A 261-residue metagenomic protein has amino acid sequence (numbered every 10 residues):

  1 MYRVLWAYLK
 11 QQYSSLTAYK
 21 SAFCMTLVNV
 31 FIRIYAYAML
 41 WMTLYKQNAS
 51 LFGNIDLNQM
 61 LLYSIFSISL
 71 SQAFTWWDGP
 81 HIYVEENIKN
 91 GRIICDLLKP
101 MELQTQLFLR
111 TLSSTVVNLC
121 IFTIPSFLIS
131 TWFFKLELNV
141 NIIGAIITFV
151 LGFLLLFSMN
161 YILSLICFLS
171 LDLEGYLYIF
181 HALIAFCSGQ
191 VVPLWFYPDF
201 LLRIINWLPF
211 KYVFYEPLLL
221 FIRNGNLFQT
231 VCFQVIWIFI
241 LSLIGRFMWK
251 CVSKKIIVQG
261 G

Functional and structural regions predicted by a protein language model:
M1-G261: Hydrophobic transmembrane alpha-helices and immediately adjacent juxtamembrane helices of multi-pass inner-membrane
